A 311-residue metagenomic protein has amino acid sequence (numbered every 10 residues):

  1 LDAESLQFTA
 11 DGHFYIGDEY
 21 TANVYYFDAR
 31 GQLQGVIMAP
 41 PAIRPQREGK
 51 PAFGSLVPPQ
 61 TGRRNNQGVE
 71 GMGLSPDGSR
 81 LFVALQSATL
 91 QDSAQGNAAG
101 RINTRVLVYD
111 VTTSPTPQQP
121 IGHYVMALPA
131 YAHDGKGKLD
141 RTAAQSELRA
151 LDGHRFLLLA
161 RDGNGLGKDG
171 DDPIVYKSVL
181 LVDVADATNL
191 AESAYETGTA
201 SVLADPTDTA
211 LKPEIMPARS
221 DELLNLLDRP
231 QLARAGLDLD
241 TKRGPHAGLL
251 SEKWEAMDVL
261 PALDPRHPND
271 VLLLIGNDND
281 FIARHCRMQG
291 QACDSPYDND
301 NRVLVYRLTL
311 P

Functional and structural regions predicted by a protein language model:
L1-P311: Sequence/structural signature of beta-propeller domains
